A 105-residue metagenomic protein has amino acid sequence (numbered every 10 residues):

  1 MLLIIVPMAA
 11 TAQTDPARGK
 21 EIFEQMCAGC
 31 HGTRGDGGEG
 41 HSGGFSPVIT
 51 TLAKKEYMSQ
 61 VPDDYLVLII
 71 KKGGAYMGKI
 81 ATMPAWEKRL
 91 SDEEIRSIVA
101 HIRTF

Functional and structural regions predicted by a protein language model:
M1-P7: Bacterial N-terminal signal peptides
P7-F23, E39: Electrostatic cytochrome c docking/interface patches
T11, M58, E87-L90: Pocket-edge positions in alpha/beta enzyme catalytic cores
A17-A28, V61-Y65, R89: Sequence context surrounding c-type heme c attachment/ligation sites in exported
G19, F23-T33, M83, I98 (+1 more regions): The canonical Cys-X-X-Cys-His
K20, D36-V67: Gly/Gly-Pro-rich "capping" loops immediately C-terminal to redox-active cysteine motifs in periplasmic/lumenal
M26, H31-R34, E56, G74 (+1 more regions): Conserved functional loop/turn residues at catalytic and ligand-binding sites
G43-T51, I69-F105: Axial heme c-ligation environment in periplasmic c-type cytochrome domains
